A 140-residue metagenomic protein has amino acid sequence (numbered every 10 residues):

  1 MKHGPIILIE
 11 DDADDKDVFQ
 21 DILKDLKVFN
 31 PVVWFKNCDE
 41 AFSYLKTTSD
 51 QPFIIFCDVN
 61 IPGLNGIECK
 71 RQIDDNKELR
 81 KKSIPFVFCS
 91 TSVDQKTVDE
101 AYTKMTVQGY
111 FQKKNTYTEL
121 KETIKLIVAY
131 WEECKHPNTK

Functional and structural regions predicted by a protein language model:
K2, V28-F29, D50-I54, L79-P85: His-Asp phosphorelay/catalytic-motif detector in bacterial-type signaling
H3-D14, F19-L23: Conserved acidic segment of CheY-like receiver
W34-I54: Acidic, metal-coordinating helix/loop segments flanking the phosphotransfer/catalytic sites of two-component signaling
N37, N65-R71: Acidic catalytic/metal-coordinating carboxylates
C57-P62: Active-site residues of response regulator receiver
E68, V93-F111, N115, E122: Alpha4 helix (beta4-alpha4-beta5 surface) of REC/receiver domains from two-component response regulators
C89-S90: Hydrophobic/aromatic residues positioned on beta-strands within the core alpha/beta folds
E119, T123-K125, A129-K140: CheY-like receiver
